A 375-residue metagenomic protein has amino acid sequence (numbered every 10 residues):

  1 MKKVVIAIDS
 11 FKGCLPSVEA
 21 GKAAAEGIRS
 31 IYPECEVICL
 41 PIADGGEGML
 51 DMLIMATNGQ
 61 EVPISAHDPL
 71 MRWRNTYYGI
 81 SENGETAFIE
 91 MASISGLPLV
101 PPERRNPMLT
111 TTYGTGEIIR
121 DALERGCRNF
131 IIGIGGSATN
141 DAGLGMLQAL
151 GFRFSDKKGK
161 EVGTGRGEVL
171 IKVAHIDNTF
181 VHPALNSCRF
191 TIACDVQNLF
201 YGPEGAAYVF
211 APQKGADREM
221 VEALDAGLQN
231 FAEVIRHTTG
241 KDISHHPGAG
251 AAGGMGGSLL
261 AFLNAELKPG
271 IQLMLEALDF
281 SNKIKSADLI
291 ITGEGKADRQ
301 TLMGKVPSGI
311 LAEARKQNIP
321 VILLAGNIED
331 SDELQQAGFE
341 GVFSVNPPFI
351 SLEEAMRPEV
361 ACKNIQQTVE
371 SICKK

Functional and structural regions predicted by a protein language model:
M1-V5: Extreme N-terminal starter segment of soluble prokaryotic enzymes
V18-A20, A24, I132-G135, T139-G151 (+1 more regions): Short Gly/Thr/Asp-enriched flexible loops that form oxyanion-binding sites at enzyme active sites
A24-L99, F190-F200, A206: Glycine-rich nucleotide/cofactor/substrate-binding loop typically near the N-terminus or early in the first domain
R74-A138: Anion-binding (especially nucleotide phosphate/pyrophosphate-binding) glycine-rich loop and adjoining beta-alpha core
P98-L109, A297-K305, E354: Glycine/threonine-rich flexible loop motifs
L109-Y113, E117-R120, E124-I131, T139-R189: Glycine/threonine-rich beta-strand-loop-alpha-helix active-site module that forms ligand/phosphate-binding
L224-A287: Oxyanion-binding "anion nests"
P320-K375: Internal helix-turn-beta structural module
